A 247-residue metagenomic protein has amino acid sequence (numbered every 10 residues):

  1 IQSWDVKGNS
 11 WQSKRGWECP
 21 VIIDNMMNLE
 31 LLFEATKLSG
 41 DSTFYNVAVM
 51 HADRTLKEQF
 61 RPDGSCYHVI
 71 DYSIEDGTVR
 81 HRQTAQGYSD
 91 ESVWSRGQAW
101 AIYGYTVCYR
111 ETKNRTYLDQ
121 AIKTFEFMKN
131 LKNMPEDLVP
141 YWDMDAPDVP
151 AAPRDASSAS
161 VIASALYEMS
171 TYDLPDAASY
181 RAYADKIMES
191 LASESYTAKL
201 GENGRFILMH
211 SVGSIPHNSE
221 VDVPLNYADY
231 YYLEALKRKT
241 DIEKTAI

Functional and structural regions predicted by a protein language model:
I1-I247: Glycan-recognition and catalytic cores of secretory/periplasmic carbohydrate-active enzymes
